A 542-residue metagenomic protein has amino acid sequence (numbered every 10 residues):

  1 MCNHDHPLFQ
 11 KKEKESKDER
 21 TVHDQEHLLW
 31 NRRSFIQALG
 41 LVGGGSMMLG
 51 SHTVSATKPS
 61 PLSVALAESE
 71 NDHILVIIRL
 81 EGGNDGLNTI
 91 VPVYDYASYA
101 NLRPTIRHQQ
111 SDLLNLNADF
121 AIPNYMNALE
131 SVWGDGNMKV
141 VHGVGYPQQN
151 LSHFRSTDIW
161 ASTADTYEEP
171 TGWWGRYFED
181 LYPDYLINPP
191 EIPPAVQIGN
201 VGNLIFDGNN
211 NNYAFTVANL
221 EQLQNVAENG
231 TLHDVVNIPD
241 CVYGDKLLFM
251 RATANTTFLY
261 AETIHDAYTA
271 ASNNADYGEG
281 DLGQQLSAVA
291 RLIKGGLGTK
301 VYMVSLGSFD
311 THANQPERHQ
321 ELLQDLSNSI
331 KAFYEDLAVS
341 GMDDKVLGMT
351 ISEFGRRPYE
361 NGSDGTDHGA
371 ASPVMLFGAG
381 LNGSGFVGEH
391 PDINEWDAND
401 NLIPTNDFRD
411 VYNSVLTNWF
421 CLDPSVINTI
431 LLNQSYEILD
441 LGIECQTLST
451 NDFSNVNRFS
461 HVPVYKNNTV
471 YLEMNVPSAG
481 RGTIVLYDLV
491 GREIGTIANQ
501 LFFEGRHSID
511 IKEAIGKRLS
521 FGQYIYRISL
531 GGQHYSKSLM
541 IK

Functional and structural regions predicted by a protein language model:
M1-W30, P477, I515: N-terminal secretory signal peptides
D5-P7, P92-S98, R107-N127, T311-T447: Feature marks hydrolase-like catalytic cores characterized by long aromatic- and Gly/Pro-rich stretches
L28, S34-P59: N-terminal export signals
L49-L87, D95, N455, E493: C-terminal segment of N-terminal export signals and the immediately downstream linker at the start of the mature
D119-A227: Extracytoplasmic mature domains of secreted/periplasmic and thylakoid-lumen proteins
I238-A332, D336: Anion-binding catalytic surfaces of enzymes that hydrolyze or transfer phosphate/sulfate esters
I443-T469, N475-P477: Residue-level detector of functionally pivotal "anchor" positions at catalytic/ligand-binding pockets or at interdomain
L501-E504, K512-E513, K517-K542: C-terminal tail/sorting-segment detector
